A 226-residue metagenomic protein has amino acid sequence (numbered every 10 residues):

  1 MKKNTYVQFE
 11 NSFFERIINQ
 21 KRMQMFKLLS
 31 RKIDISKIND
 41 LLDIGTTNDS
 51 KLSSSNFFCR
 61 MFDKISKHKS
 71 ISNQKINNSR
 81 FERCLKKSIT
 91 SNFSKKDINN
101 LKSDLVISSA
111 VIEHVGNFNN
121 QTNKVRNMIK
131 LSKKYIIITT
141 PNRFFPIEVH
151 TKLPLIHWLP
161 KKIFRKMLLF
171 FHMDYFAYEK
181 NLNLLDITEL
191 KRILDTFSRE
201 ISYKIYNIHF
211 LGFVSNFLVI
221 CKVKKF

Functional and structural regions predicted by a protein language model:
M1-S36: Class I SAM-dependent methyltransferase Rossmann-like catalytic core, especially the SAM/SAH-binding loop
E10-R16, A110-N120, F176-N181: Surface-exposed cleft-lining segments at the edges of enzyme active sites
I17-M25, S50, N120, L182-E189: Soluble or luminal CAZymes and related metallo-dependent hydrolases
N39-F145, C221-K225: Conserved SAM-binding loop
I71-N73, R199-I208: Low-complexity, intrinsically disordered Gly/Pro/Thr-rich segments
I137-I163: Conserved class I S-adenosyl-L-methionine
A177-S198: Short alpha-helix
Y203-F226: Core SAM-dependent methyltransferase catalytic element
